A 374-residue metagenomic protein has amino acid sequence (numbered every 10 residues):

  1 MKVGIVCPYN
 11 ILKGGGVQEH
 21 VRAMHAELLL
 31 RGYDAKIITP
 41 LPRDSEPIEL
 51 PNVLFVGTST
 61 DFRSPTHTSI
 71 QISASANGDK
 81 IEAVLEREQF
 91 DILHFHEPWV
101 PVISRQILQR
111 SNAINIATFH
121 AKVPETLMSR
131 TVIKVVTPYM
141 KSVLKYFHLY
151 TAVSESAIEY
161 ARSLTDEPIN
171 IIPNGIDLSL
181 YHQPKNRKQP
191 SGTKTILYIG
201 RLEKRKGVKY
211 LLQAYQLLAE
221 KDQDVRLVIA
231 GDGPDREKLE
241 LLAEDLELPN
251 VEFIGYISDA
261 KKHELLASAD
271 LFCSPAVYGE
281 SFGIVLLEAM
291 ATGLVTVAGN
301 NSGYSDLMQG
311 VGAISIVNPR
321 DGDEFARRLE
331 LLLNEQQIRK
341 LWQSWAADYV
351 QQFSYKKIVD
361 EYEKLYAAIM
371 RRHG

Functional and structural regions predicted by a protein language model:
V123, I133-Y150: Membrane-proximal helix-turn-helix segments that form the acceptor-binding/catalytic region of lipid-linked
T151, K188-Q216, V228: Conserved donor-binding/catalytic core segment of Leloir-type glycosyltransferases
S156, G175: Carbohydrate-associated surface elements
E237-I257: Nucleotide-activated donor-binding/catalytic signature segment of Leloir-type glycosyltransferases, i.e., the conserved
Y256-I257, E264-A269: Short alpha-helical donor nucleotide-sugar binding micro-motif in glycosyltransferases
V295-A298: Short hydrophobic beta-strand element within catalytic cores of glycosyltransferases and related nucleotide-activated
G310-G322, L331-Q337: Conserved acidic donor-binding segment of nucleotide-sugar-dependent glycosyltransferases
E324, L331, I338-Q352, K364: A short, well-ordered alpha-helix in the C-terminal region of glycosyltransferases
